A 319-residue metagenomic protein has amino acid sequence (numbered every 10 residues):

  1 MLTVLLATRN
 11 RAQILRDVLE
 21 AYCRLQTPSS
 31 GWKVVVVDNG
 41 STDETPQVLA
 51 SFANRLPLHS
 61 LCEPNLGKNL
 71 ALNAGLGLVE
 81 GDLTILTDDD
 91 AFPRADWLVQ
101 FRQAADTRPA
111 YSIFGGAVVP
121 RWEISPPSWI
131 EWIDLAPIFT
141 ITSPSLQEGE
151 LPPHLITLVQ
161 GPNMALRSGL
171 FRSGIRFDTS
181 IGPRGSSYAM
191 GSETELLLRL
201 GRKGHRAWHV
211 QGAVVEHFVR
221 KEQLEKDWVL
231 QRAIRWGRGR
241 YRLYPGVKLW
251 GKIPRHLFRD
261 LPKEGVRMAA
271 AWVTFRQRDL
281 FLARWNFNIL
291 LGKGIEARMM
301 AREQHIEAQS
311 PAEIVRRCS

Functional and structural regions predicted by a protein language model:
R11-R24: Short, well-formed alpha-helical segments that are part of the catalytic scaffolds of diverse glycosyltransferases
A21, D38-Q47, A91: A conserved acidic beta->alpha catalytic loop
E63-V79: Glycine-rich, basic loop-to-helix element that forms the pyrophosphate-binding segment of sugar-nucleotide handling
T84: Short aromatic/hydrophobic "clamp" motif used to bind/position activated sugar donors
D96-I130: Conserved donor NDP-sugar-binding/catalytic core segment of glycosyltransferases
I133-T157: Short, flexible, basic/aromatic active-site loop/helix in glycosyltransferases
G161-I175, G182-A213: A short, conserved alpha-helix in the catalytic core of glycosyltransferases
Q231-R238, K248-S319: Non-catalytic, C-terminal membrane-associated alpha-helical segments of glycosyltransferases
